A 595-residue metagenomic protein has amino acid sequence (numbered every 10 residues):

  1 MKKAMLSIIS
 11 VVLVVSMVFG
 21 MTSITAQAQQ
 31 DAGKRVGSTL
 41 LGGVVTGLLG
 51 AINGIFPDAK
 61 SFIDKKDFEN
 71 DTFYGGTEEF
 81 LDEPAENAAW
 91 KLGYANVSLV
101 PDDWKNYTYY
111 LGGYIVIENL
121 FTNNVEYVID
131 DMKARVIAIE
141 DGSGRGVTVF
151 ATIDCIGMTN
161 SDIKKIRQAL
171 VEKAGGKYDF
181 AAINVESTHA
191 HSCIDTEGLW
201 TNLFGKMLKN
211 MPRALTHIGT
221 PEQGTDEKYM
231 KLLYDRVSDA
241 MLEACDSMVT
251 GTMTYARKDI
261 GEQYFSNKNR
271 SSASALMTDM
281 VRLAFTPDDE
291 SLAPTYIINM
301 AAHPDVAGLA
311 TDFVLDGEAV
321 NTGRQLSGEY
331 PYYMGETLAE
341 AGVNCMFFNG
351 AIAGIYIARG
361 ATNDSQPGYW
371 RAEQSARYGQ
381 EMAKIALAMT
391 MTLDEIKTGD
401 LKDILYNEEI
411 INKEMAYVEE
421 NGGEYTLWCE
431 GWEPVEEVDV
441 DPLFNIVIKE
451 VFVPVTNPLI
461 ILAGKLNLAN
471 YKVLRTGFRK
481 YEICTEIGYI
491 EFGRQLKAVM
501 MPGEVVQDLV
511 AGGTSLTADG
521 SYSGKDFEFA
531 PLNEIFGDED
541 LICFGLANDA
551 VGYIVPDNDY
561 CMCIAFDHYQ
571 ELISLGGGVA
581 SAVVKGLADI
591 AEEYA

Functional and structural regions predicted by a protein language model:
M1-V11: Bacterial N-terminal signal peptides that target proteins for export
I9-G20: Bacterial N-terminal signal peptides
I9-S10, T25, S574: Residues marking helix boundaries in flexible regions
V18-D31: Sec-dependent signal peptide cleavage junction
Q30-E186, A190-R377, T390, D400-A595: Conserved beta-alpha junction segments in alpha/beta enzyme cores
A386: Glycan-recognition surfaces in beta-rich domains, encompassing non-catalytic CBMs and lectin-like receptor-binding
